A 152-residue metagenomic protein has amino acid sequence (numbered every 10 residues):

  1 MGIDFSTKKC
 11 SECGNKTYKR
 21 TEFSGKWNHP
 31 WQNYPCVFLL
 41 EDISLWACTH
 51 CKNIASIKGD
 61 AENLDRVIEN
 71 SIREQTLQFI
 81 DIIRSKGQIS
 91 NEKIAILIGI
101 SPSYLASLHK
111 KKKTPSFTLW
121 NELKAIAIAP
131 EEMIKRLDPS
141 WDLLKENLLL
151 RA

Functional and structural regions predicted by a protein language model:
M1-V67: N-terminal cysteine/histidine-rich coordination modules
K8-K19, S140-A152: Helix-turn-helix/homeodomain-like alpha-helical modules used for DNA recognition and transcription-factor dimerization
K58-G87: A short, Lys/Arg-rich alpha-helix, primarily the initiator
Q88-A106: Short alpha-helical DNA-recognition segment
K112-K113: The DNA-recognition helices of helix-turn-helix-type DNA-binding domains
F117-K135: DNA major-groove recognition helix of helix-turn-helix/homeodomain DNA-binding modules
